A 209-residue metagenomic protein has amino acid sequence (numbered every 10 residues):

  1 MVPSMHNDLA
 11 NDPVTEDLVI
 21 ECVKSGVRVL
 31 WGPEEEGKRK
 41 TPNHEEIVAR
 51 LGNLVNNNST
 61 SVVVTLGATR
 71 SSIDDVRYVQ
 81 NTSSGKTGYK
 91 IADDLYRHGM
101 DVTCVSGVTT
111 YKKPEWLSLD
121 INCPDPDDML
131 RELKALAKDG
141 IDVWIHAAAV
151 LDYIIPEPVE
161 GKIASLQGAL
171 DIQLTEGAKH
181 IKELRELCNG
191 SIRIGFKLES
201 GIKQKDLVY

Functional and structural regions predicted by a protein language model:
M1-E36, K40-L51, L187-Y209: Short, glycine-/small-residue-rich phosphate/pyrophosphate-handling segment
V2-S4, V63-G67, H146-A148, G195-K197: Short beta-strand segments
P13-E16, I20, N57-D125: Glycine-rich phosphate/diphosphate-binding loop of Rossmann-like nucleotide-binding domains
V19, V76, A92, L133 (+2 more regions): Generic hydrophobic/aromatic pocket-lining and core-packing "Φ" positions
G26, D94-V102, W116, K179-I192: A structural motif corresponding to the C-terminal end of an alpha-helix and its immediate exit/capping segment
R28-L30, T103-V105, L119-I121, I145 (+1 more regions): Hydrophobic/aromatic beta-strand patches that form the interior of the parallel beta-sheet core in alpha/beta enzyme
L51-N58, A137: Short, hydrophobic alpha-helical segments
P124-K197, K203-L207: Glycine-rich phosphate-binding loop
